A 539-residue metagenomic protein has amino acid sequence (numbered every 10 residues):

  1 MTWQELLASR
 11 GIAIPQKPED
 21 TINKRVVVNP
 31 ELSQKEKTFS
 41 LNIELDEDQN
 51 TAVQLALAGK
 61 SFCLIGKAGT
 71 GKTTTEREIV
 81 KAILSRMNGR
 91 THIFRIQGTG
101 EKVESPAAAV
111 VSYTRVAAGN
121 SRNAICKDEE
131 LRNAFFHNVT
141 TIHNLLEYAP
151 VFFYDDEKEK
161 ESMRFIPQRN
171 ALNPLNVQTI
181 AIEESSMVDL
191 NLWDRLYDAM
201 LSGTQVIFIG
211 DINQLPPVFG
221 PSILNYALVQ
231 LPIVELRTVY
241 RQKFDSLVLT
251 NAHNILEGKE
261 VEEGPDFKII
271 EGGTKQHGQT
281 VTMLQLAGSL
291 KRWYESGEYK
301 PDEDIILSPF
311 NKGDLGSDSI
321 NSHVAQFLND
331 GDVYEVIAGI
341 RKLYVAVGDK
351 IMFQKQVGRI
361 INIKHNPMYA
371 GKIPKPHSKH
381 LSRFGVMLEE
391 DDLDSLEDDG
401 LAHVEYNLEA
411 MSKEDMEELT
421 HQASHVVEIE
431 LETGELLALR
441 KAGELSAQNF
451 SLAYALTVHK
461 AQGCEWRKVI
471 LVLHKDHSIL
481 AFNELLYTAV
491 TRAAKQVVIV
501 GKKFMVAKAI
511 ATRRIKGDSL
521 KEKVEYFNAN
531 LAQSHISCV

Functional and structural regions predicted by a protein language model:
Q4-E5, S9-S33, K468-V539: Helicase C-terminal subdomain and adjacent C-terminal extension
V26-S33, F39, N50-T70, E76-I79 (+6 more regions): Conserved helicase motor core of P-loop NTPases
A107-N176, L456: Inter-Walker segment of RecA-like/P-loop motor cores
N173, D198-S202, T491-A493: Short, conserved loop/helix-junction motifs that constitute active-site signature segments in enzyme catalytic cores
N176-T179, G203-I207, Q496-V497: Loop/turn-to-beta-strand initiation segments
E183-E184, G210: Walker B catalytic acidic pair
E184-L196, L215-S222, A481: Conserved ATPase-coupling elements of RecA-like P-loop NTPase cores
F353-V500: Conserved helicase C-terminal RecA-like lobe
